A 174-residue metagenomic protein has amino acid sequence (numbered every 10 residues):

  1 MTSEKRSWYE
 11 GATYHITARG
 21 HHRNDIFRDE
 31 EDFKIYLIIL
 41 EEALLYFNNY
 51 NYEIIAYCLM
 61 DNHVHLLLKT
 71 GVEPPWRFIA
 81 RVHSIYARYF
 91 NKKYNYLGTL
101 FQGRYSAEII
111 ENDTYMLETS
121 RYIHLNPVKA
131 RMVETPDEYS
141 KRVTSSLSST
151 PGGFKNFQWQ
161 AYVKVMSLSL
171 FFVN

Functional and structural regions predicted by a protein language model:
M1-V173: Short catalytic/metal-binding and nucleic-acid-binding patches
